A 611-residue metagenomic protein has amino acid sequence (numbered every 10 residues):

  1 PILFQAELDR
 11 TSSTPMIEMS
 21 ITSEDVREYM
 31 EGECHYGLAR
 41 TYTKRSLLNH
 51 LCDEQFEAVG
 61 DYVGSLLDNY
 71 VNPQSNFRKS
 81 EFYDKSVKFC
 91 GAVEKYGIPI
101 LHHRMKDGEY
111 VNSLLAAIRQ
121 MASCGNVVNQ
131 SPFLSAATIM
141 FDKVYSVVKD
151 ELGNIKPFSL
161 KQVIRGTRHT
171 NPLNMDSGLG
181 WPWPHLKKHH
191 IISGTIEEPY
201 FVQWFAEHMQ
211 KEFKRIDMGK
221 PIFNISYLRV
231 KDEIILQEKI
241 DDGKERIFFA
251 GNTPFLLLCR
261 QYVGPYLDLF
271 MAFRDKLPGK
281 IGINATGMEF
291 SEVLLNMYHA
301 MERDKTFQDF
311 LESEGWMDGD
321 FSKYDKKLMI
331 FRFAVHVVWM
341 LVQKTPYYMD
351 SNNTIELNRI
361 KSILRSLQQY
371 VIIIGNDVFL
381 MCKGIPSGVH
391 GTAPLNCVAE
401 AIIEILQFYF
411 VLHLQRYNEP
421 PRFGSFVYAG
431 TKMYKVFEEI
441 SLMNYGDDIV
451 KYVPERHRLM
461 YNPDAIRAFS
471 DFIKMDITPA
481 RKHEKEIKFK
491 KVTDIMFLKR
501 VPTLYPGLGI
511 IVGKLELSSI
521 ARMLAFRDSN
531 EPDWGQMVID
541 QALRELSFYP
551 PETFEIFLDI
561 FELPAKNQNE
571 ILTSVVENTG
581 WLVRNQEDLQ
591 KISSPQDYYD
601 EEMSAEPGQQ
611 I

Functional and structural regions predicted by a protein language model:
P1-I611: Viral RNA-dependent RNA polymerase
